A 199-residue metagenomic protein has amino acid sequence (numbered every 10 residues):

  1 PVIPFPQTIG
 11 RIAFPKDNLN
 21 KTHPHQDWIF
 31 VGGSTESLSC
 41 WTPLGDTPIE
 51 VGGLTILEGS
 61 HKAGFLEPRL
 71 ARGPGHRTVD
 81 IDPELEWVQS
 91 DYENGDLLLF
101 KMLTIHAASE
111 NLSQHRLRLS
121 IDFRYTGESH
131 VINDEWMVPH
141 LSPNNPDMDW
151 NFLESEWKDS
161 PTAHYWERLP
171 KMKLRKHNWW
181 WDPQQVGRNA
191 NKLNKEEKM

Functional and structural regions predicted by a protein language model:
P1-I56, H61: Conserved double-stranded beta-helix
F14, G32-S34, F65-L66, A108 (+1 more regions): Active-site-proximal flexible loops/turns
T22-H25, G73-E86, R116, E135-S142: Short, surface-exposed loop/helix-turn segments at secondary-structure junctions that function as lids/hinges flanking
H25-S37, L85, Y92-N94, R116-L117: A short beta-loop-beta micro-motif enriched in histidine and acidic residues
D27, P43-G45, G59-H61, L103-I105 (+2 more regions): Histidine- and/or cysteine-centered catalytic micro-motif in compact active-site loops
S39, L54, L97, R118-S120: Structural motif
T47-A107: Double-stranded beta-helix
T104-M199: Non-heme Fe(II)/2-oxoglutarate
